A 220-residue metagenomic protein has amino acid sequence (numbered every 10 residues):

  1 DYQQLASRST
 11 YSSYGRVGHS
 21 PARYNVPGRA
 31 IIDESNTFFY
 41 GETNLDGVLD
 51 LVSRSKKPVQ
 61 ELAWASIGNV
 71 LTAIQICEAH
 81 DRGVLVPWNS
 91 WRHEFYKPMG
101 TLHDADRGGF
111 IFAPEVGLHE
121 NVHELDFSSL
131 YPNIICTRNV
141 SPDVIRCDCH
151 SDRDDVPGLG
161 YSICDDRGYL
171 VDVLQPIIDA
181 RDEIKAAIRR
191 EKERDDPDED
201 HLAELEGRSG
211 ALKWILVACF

Functional and structural regions predicted by a protein language model:
D1-F220: Conserved acidic
